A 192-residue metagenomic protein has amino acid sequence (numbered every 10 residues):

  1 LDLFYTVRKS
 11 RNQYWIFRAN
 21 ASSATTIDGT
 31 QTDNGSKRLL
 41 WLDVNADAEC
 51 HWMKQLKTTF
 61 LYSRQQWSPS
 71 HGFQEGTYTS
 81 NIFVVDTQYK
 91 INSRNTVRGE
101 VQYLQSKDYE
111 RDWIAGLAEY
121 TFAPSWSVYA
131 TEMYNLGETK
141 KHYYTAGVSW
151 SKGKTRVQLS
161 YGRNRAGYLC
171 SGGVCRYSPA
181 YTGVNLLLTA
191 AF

Functional and structural regions predicted by a protein language model:
L1-F192: Exposed, low-structure sequence patches enriched in small/polar residues
